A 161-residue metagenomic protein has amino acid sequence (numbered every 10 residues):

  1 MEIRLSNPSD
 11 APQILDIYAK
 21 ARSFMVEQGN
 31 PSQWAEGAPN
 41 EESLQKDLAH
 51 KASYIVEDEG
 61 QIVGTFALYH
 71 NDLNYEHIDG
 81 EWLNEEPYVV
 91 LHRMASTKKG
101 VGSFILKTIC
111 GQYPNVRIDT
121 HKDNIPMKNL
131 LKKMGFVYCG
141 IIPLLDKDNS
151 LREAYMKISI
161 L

Functional and structural regions predicted by a protein language model:
E2-D16: A short beta-loop-alpha structural element at the N-terminal edge of CoA-dependent acyl/N-acetyltransferase catalytic
R22-S43: Conserved GNAT-fold acetyl-CoA-binding loop/helix
Q45-I55, L73: A short helix-loop-beta-strand connector motif used in the catalytic cores of GNAT acetyltransferases and, in some
I55, Q61-N71: Conserved beta-strand in the GNAT
A67-T97, L145: Conserved acyl-donor/pantetheine-binding loop and adjacent beta-alpha core of acyl/acetyltransferases and related
S96-G111, K128-K133: Conserved acetyl-CoA-binding loop-helix of GNAT-fold acetyltransferases
Q112-D123: Conserved GNAT acetyl-CoA-binding A-motif
D119, V137-R152: Conserved catalytic-core motifs of GNAT/GCN5-like acyltransferases
